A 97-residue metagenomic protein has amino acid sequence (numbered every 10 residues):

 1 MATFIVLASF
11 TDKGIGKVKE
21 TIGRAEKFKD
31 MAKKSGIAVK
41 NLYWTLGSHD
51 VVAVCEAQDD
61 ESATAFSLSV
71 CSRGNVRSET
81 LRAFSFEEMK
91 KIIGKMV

Functional and structural regions predicted by a protein language model:
M1-V97: A compositional/biophysical signature of low hydrophobicity enriched in polar/charged and small residues
